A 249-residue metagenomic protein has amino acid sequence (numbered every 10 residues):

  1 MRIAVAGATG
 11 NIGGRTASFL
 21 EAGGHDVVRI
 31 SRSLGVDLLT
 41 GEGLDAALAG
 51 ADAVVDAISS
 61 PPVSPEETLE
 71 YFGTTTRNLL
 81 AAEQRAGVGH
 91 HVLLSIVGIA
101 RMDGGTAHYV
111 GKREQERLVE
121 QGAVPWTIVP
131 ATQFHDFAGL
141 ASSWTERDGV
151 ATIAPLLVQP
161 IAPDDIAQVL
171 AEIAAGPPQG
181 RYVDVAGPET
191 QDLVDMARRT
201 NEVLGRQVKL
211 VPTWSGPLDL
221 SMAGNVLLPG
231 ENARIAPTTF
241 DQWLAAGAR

Functional and structural regions predicted by a protein language model:
M1-H25: N-terminal Rossmann NAD(P)H-binding glycine-rich loop of SDR-like oxidoreductase domains
I12, V54, I166-L170, V185 (+2 more regions): Non-catalytic, hydrophobic alpha-helical segments
A22-A86, V97-A107: NAD(P)H-binding glycine-rich loop region in Rossmannoid oxidoreductase-like domains and their noncatalytic homologs
G87-H90, S95-G98, E114-F137, W144: Conserved beta-loop-beta element that borders a ligand/cofactor-binding pocket
W126-T127, L140-I161: A conserved pocket-lining segment of Rossmann-fold NAD(P)-dependent short-chain dehydrogenase/reductase
D136-S142, R147, I173-V183, R206: Glycine/proline-rich active-site loop of Rossmann-fold NAD(P)-dependent oxidoreductases
I153-L157, V183-T190: Glycine-rich Rossmann NAD(P)(H)-binding loop
D195-R249: Mobile cap/lid helix-loop segments that border enzyme active or cofactor-binding sites and regulate substrate access
